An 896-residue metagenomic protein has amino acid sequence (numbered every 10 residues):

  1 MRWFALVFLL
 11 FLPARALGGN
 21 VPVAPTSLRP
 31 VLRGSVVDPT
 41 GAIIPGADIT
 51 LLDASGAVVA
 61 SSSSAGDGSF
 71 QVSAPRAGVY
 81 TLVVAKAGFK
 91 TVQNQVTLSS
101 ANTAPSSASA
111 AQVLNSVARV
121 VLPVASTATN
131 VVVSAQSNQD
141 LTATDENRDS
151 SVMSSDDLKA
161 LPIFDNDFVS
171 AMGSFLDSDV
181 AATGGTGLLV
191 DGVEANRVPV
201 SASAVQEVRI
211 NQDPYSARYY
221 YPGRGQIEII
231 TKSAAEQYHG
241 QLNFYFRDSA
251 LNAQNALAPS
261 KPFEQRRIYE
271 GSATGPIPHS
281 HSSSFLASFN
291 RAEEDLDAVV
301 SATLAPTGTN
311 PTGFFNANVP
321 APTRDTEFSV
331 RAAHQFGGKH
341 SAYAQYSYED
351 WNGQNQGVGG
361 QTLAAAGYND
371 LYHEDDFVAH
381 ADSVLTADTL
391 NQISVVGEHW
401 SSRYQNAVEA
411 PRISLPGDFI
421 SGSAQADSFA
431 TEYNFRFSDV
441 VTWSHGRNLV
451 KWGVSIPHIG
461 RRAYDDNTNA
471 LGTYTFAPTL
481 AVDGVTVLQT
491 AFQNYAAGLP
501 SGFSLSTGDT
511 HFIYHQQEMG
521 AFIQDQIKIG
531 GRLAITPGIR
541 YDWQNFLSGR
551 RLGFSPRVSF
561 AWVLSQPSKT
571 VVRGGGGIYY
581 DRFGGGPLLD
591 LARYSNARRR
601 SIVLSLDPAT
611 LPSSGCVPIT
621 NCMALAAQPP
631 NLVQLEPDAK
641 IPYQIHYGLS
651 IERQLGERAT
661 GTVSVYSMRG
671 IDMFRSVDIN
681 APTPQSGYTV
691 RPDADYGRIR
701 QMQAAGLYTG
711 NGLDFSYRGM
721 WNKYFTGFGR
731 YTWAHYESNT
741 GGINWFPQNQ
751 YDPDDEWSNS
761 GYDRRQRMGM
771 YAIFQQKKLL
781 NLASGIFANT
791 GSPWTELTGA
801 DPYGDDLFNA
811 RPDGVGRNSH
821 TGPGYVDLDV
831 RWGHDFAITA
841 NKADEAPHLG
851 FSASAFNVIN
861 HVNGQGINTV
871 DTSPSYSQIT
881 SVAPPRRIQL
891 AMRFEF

Functional and structural regions predicted by a protein language model:
P13-T142, E146, S151-S154, S203: Periplasm-facing N-terminal accessory domains of Gram-negative outer-membrane beta-barrel systems
K90, V96-S233, F246-A258, R266-I277 (+5 more regions): Periplasmic N-terminal accessory/gating domains of Gram-negative outer-membrane beta-barrel systems
V200, A217-Y219, A234-H239, P278-S282 (+9 more regions): Short loop/turn motifs that connect adjacent beta-strands in outer-membrane beta-barrel proteins
P262-N352, N369-G397, P556: Transmembrane beta-barrel wall of Gram-negative outer-membrane proteins
R324, Q335-A521, S686, R698-Q701 (+1 more regions): Replace "related TpsB outer-membrane translocases also match" with "some related outer-membrane beta-barrels such as
T510, S559-Q701, N809, G816 (+1 more regions): Solvent-exposed loop/turn elements at secondary-structure boundaries
R658, K777-N809, G822-D827, G833-F896: C-terminal beta-signal and adjacent terminal beta-strands/loops of Gram-negative outer-membrane beta-barrel proteins
T662-E796: Gram-negative outer-membrane beta-barrel transporters
